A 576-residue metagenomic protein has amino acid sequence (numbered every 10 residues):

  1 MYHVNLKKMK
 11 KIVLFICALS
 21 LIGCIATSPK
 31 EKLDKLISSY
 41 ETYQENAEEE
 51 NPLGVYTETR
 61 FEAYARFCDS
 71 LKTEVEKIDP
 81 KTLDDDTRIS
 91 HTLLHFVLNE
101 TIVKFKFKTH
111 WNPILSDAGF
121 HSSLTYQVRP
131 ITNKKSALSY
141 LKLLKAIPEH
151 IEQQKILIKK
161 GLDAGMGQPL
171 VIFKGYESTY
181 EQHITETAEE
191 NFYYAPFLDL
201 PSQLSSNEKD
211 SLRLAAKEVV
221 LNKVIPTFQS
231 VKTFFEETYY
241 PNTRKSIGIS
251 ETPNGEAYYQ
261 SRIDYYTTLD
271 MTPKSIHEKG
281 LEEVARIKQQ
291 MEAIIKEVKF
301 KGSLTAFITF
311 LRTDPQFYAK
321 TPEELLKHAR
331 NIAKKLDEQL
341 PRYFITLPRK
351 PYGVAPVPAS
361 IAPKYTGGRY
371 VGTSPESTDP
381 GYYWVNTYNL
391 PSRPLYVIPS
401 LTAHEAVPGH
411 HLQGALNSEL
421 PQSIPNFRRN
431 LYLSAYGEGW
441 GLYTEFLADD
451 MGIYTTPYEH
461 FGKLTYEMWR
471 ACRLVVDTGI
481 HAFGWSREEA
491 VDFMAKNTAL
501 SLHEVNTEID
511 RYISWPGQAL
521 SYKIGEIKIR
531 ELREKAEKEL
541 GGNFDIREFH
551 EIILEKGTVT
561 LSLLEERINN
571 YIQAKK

Functional and structural regions predicted by a protein language model:
M1-K30: Bacterial Sec-dependent N-terminal signal peptides
I25-K576: N-terminal maturation segment of proteins
